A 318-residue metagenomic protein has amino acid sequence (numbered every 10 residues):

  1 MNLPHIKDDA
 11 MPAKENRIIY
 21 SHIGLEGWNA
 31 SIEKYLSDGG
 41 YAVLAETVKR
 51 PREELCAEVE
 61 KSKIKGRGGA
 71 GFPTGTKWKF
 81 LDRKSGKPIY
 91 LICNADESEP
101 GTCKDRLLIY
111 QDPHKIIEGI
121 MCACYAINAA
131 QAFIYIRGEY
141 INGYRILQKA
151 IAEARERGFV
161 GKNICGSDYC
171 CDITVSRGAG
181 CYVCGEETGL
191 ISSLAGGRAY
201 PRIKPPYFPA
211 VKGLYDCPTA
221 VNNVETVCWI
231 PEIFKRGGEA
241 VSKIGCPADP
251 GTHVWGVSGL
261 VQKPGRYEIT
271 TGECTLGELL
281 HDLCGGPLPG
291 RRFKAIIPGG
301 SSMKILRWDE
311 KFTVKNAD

Functional and structural regions predicted by a protein language model:
M1-S62, A129-I134, E278, G290-R291: Iron-sulfur (Fe-S) cluster-binding modules
E15, E53, K61, S85-I89 (+9 more regions): Short coil/turn connectors at secondary-structure junctions
Y35-Y41, C93-D105, V211-L214, W255-Q262: Gly-rich Lys/Arg/Thr-decorated short loops/hinges at beta-loop-alpha junctions or inter-strand turns that position
E54, K65, F133, R137-V183 (+1 more regions): Small-residue-enriched alpha-helical segments and adjacent helix-cap loops that form tight helix-helix packing
K61-L81, G180-S192, G196: Conserved phosphate/anionic-ligand binding catalytic regions in large, soluble enzymes, centered on
D112-A126: Histidine-anchored nucleotide/phosphate-binding helix
G119-A123, G272-P289: Short amphipathic, charge-patterned alpha-helical segments
Y144-T271, L283-G286: Hydrophobic alpha-helical positions that pack around
